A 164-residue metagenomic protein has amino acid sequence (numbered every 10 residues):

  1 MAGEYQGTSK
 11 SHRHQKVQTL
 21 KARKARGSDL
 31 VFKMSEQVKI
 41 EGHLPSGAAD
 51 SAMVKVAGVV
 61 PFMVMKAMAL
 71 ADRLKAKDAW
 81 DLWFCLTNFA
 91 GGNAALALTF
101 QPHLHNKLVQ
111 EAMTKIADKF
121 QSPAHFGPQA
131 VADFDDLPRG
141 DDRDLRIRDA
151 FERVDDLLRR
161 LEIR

Functional and structural regions predicted by a protein language model:
M1-R164: Compositionally biased terminal segments of proteins
